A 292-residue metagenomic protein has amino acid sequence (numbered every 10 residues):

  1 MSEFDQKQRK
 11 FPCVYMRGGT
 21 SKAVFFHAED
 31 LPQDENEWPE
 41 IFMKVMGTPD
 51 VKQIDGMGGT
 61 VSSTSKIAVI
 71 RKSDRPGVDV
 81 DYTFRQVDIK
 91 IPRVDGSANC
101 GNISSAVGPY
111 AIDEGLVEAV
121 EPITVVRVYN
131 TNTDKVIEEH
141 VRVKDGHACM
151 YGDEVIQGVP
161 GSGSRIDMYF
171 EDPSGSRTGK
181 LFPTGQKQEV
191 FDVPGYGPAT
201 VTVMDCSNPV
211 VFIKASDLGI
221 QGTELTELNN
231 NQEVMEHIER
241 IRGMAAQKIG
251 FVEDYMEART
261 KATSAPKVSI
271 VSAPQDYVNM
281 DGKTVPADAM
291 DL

Functional and structural regions predicted by a protein language model:
M1-L292: A glycine-rich beta-to-alpha transition motif near the start of alpha/beta enzyme domains, typified by
